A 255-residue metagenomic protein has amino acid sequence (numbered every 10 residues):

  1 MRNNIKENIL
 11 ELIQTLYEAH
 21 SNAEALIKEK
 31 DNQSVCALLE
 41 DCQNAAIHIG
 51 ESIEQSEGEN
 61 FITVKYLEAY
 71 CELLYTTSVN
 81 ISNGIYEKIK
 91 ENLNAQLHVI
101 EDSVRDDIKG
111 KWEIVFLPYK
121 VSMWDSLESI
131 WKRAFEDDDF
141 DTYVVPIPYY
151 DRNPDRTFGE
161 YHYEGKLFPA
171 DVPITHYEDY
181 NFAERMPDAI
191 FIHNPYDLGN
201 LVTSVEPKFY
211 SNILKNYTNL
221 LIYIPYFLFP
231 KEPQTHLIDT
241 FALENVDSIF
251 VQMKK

Functional and structural regions predicted by a protein language model:
M1-Y119, E136, I147-Y149: Non-catalytic N-terminal targeting/anchoring module and adjacent flexible stem/linker that precedes the structured
W112-K255: Active-site and donor-binding regions of nucleotide-sugar-utilizing enzymes
